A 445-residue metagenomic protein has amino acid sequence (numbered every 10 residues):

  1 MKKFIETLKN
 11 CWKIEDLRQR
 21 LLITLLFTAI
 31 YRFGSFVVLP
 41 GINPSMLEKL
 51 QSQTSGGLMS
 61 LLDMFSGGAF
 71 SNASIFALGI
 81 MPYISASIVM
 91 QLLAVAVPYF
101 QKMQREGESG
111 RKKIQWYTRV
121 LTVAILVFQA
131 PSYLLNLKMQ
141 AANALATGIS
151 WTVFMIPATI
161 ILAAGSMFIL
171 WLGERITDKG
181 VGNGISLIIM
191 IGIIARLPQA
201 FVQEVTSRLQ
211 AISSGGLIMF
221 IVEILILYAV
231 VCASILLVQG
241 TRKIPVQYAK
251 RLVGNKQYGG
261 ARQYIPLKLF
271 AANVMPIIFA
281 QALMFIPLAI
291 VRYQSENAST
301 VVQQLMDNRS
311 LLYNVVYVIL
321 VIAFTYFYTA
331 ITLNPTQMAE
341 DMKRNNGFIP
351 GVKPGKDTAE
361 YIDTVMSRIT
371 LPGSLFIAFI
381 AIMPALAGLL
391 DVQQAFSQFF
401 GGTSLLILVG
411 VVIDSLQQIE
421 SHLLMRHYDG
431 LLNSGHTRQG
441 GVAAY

Functional and structural regions predicted by a protein language model:
M1-Q104, S109-Y445: N-terminal cationic and glycine-rich segments that engage phosphates or anionic surfaces
